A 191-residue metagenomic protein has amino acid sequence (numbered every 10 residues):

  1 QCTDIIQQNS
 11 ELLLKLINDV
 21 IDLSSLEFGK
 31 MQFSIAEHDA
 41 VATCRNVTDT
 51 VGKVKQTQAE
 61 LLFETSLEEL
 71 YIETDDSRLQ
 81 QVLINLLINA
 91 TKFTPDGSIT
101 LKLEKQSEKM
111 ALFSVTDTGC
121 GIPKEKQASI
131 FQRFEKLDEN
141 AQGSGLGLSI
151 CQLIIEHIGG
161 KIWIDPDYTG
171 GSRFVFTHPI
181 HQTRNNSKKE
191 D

Functional and structural regions predicted by a protein language model:
Q8-L13: Short alpha-helical segment of the dimerization/phosphotransfer core of two-component systems
S24-I35: Helix-loop junction within the histidine kinase core
S34-D39, E60-L70, Q106: Conserved catalytic submotifs in the C-terminal HATPase_c
A90-T91: Short helix-loop "hinge" at the ATP-lid/N-box region of the Bergerat-fold HATPase_c
I122-F134: Short conserved segment of the HATPase_c
G147, C151: Short alpha-helical Gxxx[C/S/T] motif in the catalytic ATP-binding
